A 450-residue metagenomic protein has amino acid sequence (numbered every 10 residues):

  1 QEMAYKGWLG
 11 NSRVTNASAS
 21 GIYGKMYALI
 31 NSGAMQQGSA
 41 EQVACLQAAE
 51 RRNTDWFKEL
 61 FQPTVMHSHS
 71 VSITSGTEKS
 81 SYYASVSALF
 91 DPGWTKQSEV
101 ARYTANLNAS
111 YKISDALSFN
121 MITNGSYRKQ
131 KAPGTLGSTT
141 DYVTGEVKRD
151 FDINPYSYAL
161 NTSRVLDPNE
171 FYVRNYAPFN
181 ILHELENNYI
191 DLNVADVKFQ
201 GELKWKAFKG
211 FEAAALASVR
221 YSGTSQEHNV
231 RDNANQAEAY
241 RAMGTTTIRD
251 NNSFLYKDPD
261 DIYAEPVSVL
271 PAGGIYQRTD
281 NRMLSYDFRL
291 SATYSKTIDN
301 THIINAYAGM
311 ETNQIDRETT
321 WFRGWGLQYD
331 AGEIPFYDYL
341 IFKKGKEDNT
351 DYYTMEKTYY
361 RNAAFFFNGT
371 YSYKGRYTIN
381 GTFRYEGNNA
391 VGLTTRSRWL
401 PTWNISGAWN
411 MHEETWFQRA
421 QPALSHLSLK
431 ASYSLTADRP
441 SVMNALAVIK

Functional and structural regions predicted by a protein language model:
Q1, L60-F61, S68-F90, N106-K112 (+3 more regions): Predominantly transmembrane beta-strands of Gram-negative outer membrane beta-barrel pores used for transport
Q1-R52, G93-S98, T104, N108-D196 (+4 more regions): Surface-exposed loop/interface segments of Gram-negative outer-membrane beta-barrel transport/assembly proteins
T54-T64: Periplasmic N-terminal accessory/gating domains of Gram-negative outer-membrane beta-barrel systems
V65-H69, Y360-F366: Conserved alpha/beta core surface patches that mediate binding of polyanionic ligands
V71-S75, A105-Y111, F199-W205, F288-Y294 (+3 more regions): Residues on the lipid-exposed face of transmembrane beta-strands in outer-membrane beta-barrel proteins
S75-S80, I113-D115, E202-E212, T297-N300: Short, solvent-exposed loop/edge-beta patches enriched in aromatic
V86-P92, I379-V391, A431: Transmembrane beta-strand segments that form the barrel wall of outer-membrane beta-barrel proteins
A105-L107, A215, A363-G369, Y373 (+3 more regions): Extended, hydrophobic alpha-helical segments in both membrane/secreted and soluble proteins
